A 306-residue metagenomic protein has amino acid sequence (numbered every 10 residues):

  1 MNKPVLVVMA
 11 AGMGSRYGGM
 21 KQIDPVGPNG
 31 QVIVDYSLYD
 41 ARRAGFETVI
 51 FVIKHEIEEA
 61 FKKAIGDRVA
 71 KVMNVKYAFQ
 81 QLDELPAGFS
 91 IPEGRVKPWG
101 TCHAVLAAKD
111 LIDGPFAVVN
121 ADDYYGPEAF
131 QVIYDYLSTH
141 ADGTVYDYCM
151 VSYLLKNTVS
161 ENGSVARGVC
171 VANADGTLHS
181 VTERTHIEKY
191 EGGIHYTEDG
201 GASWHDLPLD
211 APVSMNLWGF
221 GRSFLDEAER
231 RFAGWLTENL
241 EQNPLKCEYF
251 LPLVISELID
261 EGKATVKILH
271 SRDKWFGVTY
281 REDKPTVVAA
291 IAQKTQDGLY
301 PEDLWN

Functional and structural regions predicted by a protein language model:
N2-G66, V75, Q80, G114: N-terminal glycine-rich phosphate-binding loop and ensuing alpha1 helix
A64-D83, A141-Y146, N157: A glycine-rich helix N-cap at a beta->alpha junction
V69-G114: Short phosphate-binding loop-to-helix
P86-P98, G163-G168, E282-T286: Short, surface-exposed amphipathic charged segments that create phosphate/polyanion-binding patches used for binding
G114-Y124: Short beta-strand-to-loop acidic/aromatic patch adjacent to the donor-nucleotide binding site
Y125-G126, F220: Hydrophobic/aromatic residue at the end of a short beta strand that borders the catalytic acidic motif
P127-M215: Conserved core of the sugar-phosphate nucleotidyltransferase
A172-A174, V181-N306: Conserved alpha/beta core of the MobA/IspD/sugar-nucleotide pyrophosphorylase nucleotidyltransferase superfamily
